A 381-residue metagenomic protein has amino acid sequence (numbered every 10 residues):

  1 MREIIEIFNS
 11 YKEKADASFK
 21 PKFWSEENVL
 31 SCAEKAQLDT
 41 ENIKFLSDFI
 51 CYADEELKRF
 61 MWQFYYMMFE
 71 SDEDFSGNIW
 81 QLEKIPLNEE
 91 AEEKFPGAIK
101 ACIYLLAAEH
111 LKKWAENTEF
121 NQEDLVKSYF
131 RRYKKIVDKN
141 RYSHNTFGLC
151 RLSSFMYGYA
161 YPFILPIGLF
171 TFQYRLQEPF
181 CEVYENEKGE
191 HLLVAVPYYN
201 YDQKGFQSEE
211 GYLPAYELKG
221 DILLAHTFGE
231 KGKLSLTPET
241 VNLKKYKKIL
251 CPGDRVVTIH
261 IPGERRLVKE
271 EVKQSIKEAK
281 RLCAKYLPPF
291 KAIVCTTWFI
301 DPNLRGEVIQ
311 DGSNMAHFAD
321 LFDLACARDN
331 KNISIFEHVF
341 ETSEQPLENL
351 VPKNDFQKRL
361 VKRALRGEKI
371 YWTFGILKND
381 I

Functional and structural regions predicted by a protein language model:
R2-L267, K285-T296, V308-I381: Non-catalytic substrate-recognition and accessory regions of acyl/acetyltransferase enzymes
L267-A284: Conserved acetyl-CoA-binding loop-helix of GNAT-fold acetyltransferases
W298-D301: Short, polar loop motifs at secondary-structure junctions
